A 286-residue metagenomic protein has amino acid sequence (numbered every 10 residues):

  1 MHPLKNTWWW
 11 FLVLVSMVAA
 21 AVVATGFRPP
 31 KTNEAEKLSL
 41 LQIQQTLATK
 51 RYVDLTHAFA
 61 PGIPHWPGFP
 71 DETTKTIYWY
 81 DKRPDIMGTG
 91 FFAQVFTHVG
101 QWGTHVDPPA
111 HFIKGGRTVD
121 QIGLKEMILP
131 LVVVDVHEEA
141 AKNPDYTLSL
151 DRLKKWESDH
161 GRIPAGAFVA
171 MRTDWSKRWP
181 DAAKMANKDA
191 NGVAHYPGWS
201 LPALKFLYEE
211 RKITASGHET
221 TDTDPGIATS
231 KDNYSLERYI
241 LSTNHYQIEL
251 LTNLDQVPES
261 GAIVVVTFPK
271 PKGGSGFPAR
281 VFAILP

Functional and structural regions predicted by a protein language model:
H2-S16, V22-P286: Active-/binding-site microenvironments in catalytic and ligand-binding cores
